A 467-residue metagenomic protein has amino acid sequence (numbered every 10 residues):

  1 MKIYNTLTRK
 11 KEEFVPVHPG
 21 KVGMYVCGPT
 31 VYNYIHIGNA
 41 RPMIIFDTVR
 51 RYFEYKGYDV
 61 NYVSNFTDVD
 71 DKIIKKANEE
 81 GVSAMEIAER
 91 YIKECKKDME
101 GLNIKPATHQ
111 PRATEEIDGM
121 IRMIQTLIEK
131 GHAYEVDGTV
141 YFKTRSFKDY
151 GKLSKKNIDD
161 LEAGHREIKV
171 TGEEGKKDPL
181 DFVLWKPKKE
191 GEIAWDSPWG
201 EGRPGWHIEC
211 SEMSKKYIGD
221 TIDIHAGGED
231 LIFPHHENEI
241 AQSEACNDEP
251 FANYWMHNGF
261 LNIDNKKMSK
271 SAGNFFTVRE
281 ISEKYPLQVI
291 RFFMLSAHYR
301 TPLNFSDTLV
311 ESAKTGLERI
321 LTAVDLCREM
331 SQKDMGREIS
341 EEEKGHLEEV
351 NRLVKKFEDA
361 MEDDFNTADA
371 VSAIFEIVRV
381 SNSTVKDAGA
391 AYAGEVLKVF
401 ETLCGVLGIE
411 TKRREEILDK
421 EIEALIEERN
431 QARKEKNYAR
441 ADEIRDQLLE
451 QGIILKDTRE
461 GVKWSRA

Functional and structural regions predicted by a protein language model:
M1-Y32, D47, G119-R328: Alpha-helical recognition segments enriched in aromatics with Gly/Pro capping that present substrate-recognition
T8-E13, V17-K105, E460-W464: N-terminal, positively charged nucleic-acid-binding surface of large information/translation enzymes
Y58, H132, I453: Short phosphate-binding/catalytic loops that engage adenosine nucleotides
F66-D70, I92-C95, K105-M120, G138-F147: Short, glycine/charge-rich beta-strand/loop segments that flank catalytic centers and engage negatively charged groups
N78-A84, T108-T114, G228: The substrate-binding groove and active-site-proximal loops of carbohydrate-active enzymes, especially glycoside
K267, F275-A467: Structural preference for alpha-helix termini/caps and helix-kink/transition segments
